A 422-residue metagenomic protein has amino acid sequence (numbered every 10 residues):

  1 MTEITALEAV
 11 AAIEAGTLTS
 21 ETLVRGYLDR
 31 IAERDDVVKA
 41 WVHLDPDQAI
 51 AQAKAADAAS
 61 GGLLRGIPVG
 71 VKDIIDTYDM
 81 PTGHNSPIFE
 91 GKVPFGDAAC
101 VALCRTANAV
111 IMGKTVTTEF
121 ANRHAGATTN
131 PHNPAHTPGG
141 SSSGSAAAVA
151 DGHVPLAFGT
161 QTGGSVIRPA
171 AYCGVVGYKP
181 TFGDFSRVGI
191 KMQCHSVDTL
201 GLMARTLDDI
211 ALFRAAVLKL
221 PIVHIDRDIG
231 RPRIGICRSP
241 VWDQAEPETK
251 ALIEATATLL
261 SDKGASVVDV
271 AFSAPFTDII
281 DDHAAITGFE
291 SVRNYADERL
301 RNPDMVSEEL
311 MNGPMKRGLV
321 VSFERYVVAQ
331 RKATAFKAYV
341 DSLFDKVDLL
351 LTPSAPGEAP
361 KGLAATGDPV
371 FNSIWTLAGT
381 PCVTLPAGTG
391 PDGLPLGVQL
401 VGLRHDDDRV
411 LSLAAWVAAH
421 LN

Functional and structural regions predicted by a protein language model:
M1-L44, Q48, D262-G264, R325 (+1 more regions): An N-terminal boundary/leader segment
G16, G66, K72, T106 (+5 more regions): Glycine-rich, small-residue loops and helix-cap segments that act as flexible hinges at active-site edges
T17-R25, K54-D57, P247-A271, Y295-N302 (+2 more regions): Acyltransferase
Y27, A49, I210, I234 (+4 more regions): Residue-level signal for inorganic ion chemistry
E33, T106, D151-L156, T160-D243 (+3 more regions): Structural helix-boundary/capping segments
A49-K54, N108-A109: Long amphipathic alpha-helix in the N-terminal Rossmann-like dinucleotide-binding domain of NAD(P)-dependent
L64-H84, R231-R233, A285-D341, P386-G397: Short helix-loop capping/hinge segments that flank enzyme active sites or metal/cofactor-binding pockets
R65-D198, S239, P353-T366: Short glycine/serine-rich loop/turn segments
